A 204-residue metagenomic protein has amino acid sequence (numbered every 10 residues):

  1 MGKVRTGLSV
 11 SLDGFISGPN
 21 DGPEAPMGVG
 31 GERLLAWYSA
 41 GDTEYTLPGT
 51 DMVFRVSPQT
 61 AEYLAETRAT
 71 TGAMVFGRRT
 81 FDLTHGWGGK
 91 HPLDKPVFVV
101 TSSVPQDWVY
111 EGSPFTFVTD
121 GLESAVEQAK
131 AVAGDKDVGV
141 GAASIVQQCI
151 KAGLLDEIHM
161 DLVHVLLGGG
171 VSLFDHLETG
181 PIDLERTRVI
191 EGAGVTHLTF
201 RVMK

Functional and structural regions predicted by a protein language model:
M1-K204: Enzymes that bind and transform nitrogen-containing heteroaromatic metabolites
